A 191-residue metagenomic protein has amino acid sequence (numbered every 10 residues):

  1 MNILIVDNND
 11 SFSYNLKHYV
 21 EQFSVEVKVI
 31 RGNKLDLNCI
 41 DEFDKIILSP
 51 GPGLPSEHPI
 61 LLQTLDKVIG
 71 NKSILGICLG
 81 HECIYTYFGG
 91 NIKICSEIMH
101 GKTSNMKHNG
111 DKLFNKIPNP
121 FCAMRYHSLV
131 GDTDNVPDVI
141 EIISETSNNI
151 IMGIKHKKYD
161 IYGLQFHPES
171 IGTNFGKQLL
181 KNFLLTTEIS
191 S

Functional and structural regions predicted by a protein language model:
M1-L4: Extreme N-terminal starter segment of soluble prokaryotic enzymes
D7-N8: Acidic di-acidic motifs
K17-V25: Two-component/phosphorelay signaling modules centered on CheY-like receiver
E26-K34: A short beta-strand-loop structural module common to alpha/beta enzyme folds
K34-F43: Short amphipathic alpha-helix with an adjacent loop that forms part of the alpha/beta core around
F43-K116, C122, L180-N182: Cysteine-nucleophile active-site neighborhood
K112-K158: Catalytic beta-strand/loop cores that center a nucleophilic Ser/Cys/Thr and support acyl-enzyme chemistry
P168-S191: Acyltransferase
